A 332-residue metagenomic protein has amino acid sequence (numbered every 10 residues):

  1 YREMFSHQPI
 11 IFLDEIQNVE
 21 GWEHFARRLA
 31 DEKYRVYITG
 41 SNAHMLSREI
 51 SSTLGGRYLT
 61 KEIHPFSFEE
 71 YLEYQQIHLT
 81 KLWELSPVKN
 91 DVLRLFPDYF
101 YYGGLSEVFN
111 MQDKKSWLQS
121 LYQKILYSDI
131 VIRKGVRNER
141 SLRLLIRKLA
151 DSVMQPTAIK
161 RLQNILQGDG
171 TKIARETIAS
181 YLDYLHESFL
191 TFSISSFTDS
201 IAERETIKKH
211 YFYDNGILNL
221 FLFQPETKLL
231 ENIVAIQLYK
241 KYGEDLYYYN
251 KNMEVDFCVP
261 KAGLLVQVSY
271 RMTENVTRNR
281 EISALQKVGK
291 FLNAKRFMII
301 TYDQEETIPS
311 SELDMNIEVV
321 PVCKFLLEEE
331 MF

Functional and structural regions predicted by a protein language model:
F5-W22: Conserved P-loop NTPase "ATPase switch" module shared by AAA+ and STAND
F12, R35-S41, E62: Structural recognition of the conserved hydrophobic beta-strand(s) that form the central parallel beta-sheet of P-loop
Q17-G21, M45, L218: Residues immediately C-terminal
E23-I38, S52: Conserved catalytic/switch belt of AAA+ P-loop NTPases
A43, E49-P156: Interdomain motor-coupling "hinge/lid" segment immediately C-terminal to the ATP-binding subdomain of NTP-driven enzymes
F109-L265, Y270: Accessory nucleic acid-recognition modules appended to NTPase machines
Y270-D314: Catalytic cores of nucleic-acid endonucleases
Q304-F332: Domain-level recognition of nuclease-like catalytic cores that cleave nucleotide substrates
